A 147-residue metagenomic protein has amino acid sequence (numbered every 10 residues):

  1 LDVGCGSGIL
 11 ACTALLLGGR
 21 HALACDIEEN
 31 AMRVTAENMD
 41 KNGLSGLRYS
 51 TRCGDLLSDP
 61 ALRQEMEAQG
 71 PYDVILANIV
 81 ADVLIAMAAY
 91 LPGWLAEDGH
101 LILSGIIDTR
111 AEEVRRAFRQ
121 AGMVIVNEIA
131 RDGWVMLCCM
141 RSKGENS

Functional and structural regions predicted by a protein language model:
L1-L56: Conserved SAM/SAH cofactor-binding pocket of Class I
D26-N30, I79, I106: Short beta->alpha hinge that forms the Motif I/post-I loop of the SAM-binding pocket
N30-V34, V83, R110: Conserved short alpha-helix immediately C-terminal to the canonical SAM/SAH-binding motif I of Rossmann-like
A61-V74: A short acidic, Gly/Pro-enriched loop at the edge of an enzyme's catalytic core that lines a small-molecule cofactor
D73-I85: A short SAM/SAH-binding and catalytic strip from SAM-dependent methyltransferases
I85-H100: A short glycine-rich, Lys/Arg-flanked "PGG" loop and its adjoining helix->strand segment in the class I
D98-A111: ADP-ribose/adenylate-binding Rossmann-like module
V124-V126, A130-S147: Core SAM-dependent methyltransferase catalytic element
